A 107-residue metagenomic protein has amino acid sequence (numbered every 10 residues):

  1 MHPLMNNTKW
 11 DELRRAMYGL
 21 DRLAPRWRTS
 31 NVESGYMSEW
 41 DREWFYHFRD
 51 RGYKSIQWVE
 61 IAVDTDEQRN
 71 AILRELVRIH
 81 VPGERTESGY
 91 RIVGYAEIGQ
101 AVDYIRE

Functional and structural regions predicted by a protein language model:
M1-G89, Y95-E107: Structured alpha/beta or helical-core interaction and ligand-binding surfaces enriched in interleaved
